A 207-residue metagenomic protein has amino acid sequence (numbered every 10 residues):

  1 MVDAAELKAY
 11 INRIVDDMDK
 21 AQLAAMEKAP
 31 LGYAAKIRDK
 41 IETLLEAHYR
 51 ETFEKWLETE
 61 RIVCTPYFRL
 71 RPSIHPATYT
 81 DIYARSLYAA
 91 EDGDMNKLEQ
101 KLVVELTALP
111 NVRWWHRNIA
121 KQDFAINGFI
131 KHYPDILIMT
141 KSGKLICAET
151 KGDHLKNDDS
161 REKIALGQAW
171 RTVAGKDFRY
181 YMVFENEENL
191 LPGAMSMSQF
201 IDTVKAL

Functional and structural regions predicted by a protein language model:
M1-Y133, I138-I146, L155, D159-A165 (+1 more regions): Catalytic cores and motor modules of nucleic-acid processing enzymes
G152: Catalytic core segments in nucleotide and nucleic-acid processing enzymes
